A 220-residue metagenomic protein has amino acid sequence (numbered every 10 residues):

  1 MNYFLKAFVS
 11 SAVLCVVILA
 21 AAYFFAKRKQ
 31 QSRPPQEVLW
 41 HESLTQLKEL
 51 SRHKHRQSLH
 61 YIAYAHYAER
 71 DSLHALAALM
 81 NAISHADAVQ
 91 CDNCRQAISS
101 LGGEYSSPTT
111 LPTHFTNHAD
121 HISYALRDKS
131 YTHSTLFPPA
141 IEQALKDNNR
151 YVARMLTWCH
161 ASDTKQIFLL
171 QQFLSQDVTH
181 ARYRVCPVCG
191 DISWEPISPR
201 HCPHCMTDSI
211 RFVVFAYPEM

Functional and structural regions predicted by a protein language model:
Y3-M220: Non-heme di-metal
